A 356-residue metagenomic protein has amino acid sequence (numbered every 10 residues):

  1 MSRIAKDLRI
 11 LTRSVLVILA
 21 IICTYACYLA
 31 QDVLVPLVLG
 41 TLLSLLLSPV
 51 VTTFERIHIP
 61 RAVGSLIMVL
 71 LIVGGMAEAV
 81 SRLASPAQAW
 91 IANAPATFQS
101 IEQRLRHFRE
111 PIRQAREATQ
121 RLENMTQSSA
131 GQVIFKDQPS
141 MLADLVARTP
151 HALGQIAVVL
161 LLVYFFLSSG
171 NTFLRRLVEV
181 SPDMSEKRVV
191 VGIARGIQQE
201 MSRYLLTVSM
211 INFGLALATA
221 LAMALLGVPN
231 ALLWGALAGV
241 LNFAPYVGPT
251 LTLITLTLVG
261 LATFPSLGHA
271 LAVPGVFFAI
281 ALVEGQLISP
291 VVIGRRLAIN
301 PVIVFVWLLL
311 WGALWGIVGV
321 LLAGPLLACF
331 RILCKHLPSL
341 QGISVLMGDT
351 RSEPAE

Functional and structural regions predicted by a protein language model:
M1-S85, A89, A328, C334-E356: Anchoring transmembrane alpha helix of integral membrane proteins
R3, L11, V50-I57, V63 (+3 more regions): Juxtamembrane membrane-interface segments in integral membrane proteins
D7-T12, T149-V259, L267-V273: Alpha-helical transmembrane segments and their immediate interhelical loop/hinge regions in multi-pass membrane
R13, A30-V33, L46, R148-I156 (+5 more regions): Hydrophobic alpha-helical transmembrane bundles that constitute the permease/transmembrane domains of multi-pass
T24-A26, V73, L162-V163, L217-L221 (+7 more regions): Alpha-helical transmembrane segments of multipass membrane proteins
Q31-L39, L225-A236, F264-A272, I299-V304 (+2 more regions): Membrane-water interface of transmembrane alpha-helices in multipass transporters/channels
P36, G40, S44, G64 (+10 more regions): Alpha-helical transmembrane segments in multi-pass membrane proteins
A270-E356: Hydrophobic alpha-helical transmembrane segments of membrane transport and translocation systems, primarily multi-pass
